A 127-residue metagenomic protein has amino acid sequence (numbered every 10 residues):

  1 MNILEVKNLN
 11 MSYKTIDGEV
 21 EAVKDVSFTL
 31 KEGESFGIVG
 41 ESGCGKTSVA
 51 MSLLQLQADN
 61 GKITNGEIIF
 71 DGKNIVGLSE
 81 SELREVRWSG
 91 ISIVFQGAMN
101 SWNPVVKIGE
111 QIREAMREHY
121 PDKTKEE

Functional and structural regions predicted by a protein language model:
M1-E127: ABC transporter nucleotide-binding domains
